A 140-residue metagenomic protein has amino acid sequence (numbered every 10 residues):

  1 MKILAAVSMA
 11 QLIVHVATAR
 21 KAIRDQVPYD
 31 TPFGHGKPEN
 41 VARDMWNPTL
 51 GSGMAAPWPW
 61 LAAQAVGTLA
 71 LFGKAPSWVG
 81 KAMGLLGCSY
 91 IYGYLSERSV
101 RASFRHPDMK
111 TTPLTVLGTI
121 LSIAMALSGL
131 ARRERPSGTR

Functional and structural regions predicted by a protein language model:
M1-R140: Short amphipathic, positively biased membrane-proximal segments that drive organelle/inner-membrane targeting
